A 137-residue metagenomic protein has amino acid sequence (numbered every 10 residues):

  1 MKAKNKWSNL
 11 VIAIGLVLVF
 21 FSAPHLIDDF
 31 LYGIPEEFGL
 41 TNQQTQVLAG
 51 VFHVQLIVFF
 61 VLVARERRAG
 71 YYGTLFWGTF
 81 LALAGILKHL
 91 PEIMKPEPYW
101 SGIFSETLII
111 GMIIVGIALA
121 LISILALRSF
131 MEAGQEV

Functional and structural regions predicted by a protein language model:
M1-V19, L125-M131: Cytosolic juxtamembrane helix and N-cap/initiation of the first transmembrane helix
K2-W7, V61-G70, G134-V137: Membrane-interface helix-boundary motifs at transmembrane edges
S8, I109-V137: Membrane-water interface at the C-terminal end of transmembrane alpha helices
S8-G15, R67-W77: Membrane-interfacial loop-to-transmembrane alpha-helix junctions, especially the N-terminal start
N9-P24, F80-A84, I114-L121: Alpha-helical transmembrane segments of multi-pass integral membrane proteins
F20-P24, D28-D29, T41-A64, F76-T79 (+1 more regions): Core segments of alpha-helical transmembrane spans in multipass integral membrane proteins
G33-T41, G85-I109: Interfacial non-cytosolic loop connecting adjacent transmembrane helices
Y72-E92, I117: Hydrophobic alpha-helical membrane segments
